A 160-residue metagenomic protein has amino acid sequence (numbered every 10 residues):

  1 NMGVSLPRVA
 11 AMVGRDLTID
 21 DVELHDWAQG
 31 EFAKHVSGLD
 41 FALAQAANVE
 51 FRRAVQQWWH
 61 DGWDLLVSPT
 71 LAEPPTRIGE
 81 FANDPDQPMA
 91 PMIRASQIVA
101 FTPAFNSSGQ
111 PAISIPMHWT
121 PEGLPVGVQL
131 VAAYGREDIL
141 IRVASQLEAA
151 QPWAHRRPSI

Functional and structural regions predicted by a protein language model:
N1-Q56, E73, S114-M117, P121-E122: Short helix-loop capping/hinge segments that flank enzyme active sites or metal/cofactor-binding pockets
M2-L17, S96-V99, G135-A149: Short, basic, helix/turn surface patches
A42, R53-Q56, N106-I160: Structural helix-boundary/capping segments
L43, T76-V99: Short, surface-exposed loop/helix-turn segments at secondary-structure junctions that function as lids/hinges flanking
W59-H60: Basic phosphate/pyrophosphate-binding loop/patch that engages nucleotide-derived ligands
D64: Conserved acidic residues
T70: Substrate-recognition/cap regions that form aromatic- and gly/pro-loop-enriched pockets for small-molecule ligands
